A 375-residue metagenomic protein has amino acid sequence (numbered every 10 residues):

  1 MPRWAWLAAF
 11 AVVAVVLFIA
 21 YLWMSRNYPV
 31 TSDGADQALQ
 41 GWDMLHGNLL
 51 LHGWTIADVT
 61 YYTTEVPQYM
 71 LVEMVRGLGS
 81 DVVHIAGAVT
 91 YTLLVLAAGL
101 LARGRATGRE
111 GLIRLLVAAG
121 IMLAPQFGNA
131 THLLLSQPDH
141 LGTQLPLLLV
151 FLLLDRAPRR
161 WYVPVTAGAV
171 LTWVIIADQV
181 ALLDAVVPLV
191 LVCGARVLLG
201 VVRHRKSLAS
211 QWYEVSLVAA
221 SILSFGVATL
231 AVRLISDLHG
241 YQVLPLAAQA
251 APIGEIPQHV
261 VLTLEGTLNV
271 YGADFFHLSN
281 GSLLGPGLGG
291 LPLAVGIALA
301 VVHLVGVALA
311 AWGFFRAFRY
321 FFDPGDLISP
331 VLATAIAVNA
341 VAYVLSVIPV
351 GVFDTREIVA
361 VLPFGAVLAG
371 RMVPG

Functional and structural regions predicted by a protein language model:
A11, T166-L171, A220-L223, W312 (+1 more regions): Transmembrane alpha-helix segments characteristic of polytopic inner-membrane glycan-assembly/cell-envelope
A11-A14, I85-E110, L149, A308-F314: Transmembrane-helix motifs of polytopic, lipid-linked glycan transferases
M24-S32, L45-P67, D81: Membrane-proximal lumenal/periplasmic loop motifs of glycosylation machinery
D36-W42, T55-L78, G266-G287: Short hydrophobic/aromatic helix or loop-helix immediately within or flanking a transmembrane segment in polytopic
D58, Y62, G108-D155, A177 (+2 more regions): Membrane-interface micro-motifs in multi-pass membrane enzymes
A106-L112, V197-S216, L288-I336: Membrane-interface helix-loop-helix junctions at transmembrane boundaries of multi-pass membrane enzymes, predominantly
D139-P146, L183, A294-L309, G325-P374: Hydrophobic/aromatic-rich transmembrane helices and adjacent perimembrane loops
V163-Q179, A185-V190: Membrane-interface alpha helices of multi-pass inner-membrane proteins
